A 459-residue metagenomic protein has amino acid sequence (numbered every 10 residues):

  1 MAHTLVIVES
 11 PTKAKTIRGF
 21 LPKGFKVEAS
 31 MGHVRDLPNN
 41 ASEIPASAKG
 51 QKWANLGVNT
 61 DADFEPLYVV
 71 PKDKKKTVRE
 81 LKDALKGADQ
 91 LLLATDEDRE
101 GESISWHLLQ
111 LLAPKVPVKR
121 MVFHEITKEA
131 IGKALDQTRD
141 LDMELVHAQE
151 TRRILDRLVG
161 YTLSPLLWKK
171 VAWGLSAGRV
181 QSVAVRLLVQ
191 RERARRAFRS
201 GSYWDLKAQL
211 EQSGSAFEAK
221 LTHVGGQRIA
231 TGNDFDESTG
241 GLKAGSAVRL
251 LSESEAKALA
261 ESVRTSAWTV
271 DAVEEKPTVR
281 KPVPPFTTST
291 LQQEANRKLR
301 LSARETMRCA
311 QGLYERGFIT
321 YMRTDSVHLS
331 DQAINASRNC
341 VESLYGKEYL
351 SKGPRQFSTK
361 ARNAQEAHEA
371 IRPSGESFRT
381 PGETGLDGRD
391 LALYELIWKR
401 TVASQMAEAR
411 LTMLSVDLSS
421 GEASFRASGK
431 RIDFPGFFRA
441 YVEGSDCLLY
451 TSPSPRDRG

Functional and structural regions predicted by a protein language model:
M1-E150, T162, F235, L250 (+1 more regions): Intrinsically disordered, low-complexity regulatory segments
A130-K207: C-terminal or mid-to-C-terminal helical accessory/interaction module adjacent to the motor/catalytic core
R186-L187, R191-E237, A403, A407-L449: Common nucleic-acid-contacting/processivity interface regions adjacent to the catalytic cores of nucleic-acid enzymes
P282-E294, Y321: Short acidic, hydrophobic short linear motifs in intrinsically disordered regions
Q292-S302: Short helix-coil junctions and helix-kink-helix linkers
L301-Q356: Extended, well-ordered alpha-helical scaffold/bundle regions in very large, multi-domain proteins
H368-L396: Polar, glycine-rich mid-to-C-terminal structural blocks that act as macromolecule-binding/assembly scaffolds
Y450-D457: Conserved small/polar residues in nucleotide/adenosyl-binding loops
